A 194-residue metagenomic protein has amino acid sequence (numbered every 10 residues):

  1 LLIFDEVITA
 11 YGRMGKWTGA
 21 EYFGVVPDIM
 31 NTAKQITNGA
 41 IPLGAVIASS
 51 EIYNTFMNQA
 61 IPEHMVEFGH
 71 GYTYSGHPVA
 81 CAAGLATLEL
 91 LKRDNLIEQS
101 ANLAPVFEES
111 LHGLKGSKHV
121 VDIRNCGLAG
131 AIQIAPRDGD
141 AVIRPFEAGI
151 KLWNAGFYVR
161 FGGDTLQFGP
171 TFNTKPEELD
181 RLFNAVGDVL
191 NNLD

Functional and structural regions predicted by a protein language model:
L1-D194: Conserved N-terminal phosphate-binding loop of PLP-dependent enzymes in the Aspartate aminotransferase
